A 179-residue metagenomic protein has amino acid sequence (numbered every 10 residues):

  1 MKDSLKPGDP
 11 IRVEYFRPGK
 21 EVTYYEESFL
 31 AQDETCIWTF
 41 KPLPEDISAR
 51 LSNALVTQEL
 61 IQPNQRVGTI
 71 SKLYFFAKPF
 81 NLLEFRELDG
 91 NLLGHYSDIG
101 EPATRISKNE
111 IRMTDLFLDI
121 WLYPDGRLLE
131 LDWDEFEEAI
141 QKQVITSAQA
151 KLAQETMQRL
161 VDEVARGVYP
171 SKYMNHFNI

Functional and structural regions predicted by a protein language model:
M1-V67: Charge-rich, low-complexity N-terminal segments
Q32-E34, L88-G90, Y123-D125: Short acidic-glycine loop/turn motifs at beta-strand connectors
C36-I37, L92-H95, L128: Hydrophobic residues embedded in beta-strands of well-ordered beta-sheets
S48-A54, S107-K108, A139-Q143: A short, polar/proline- and glycine-enriched secondary-structure boundary/capping micro-motif
Q62-Y96, P102-R105, L116-L118: Phosphate/ribose-recognition catalytic cores of enzymes acting on nucleotide-derived substrates
E110-T114: Short loop/turn motifs at secondary-structure junctions and domain boundaries
L116-L160: A hydrophobic, small-residue-rich beta->alpha segment in the mid-to-C-terminal subdomain of diverse proteins
T156-I179: Cysteine/selenocysteine-centered motifs that mediate thiol-based redox chemistry or coordinate metal-sulfur cofactors
